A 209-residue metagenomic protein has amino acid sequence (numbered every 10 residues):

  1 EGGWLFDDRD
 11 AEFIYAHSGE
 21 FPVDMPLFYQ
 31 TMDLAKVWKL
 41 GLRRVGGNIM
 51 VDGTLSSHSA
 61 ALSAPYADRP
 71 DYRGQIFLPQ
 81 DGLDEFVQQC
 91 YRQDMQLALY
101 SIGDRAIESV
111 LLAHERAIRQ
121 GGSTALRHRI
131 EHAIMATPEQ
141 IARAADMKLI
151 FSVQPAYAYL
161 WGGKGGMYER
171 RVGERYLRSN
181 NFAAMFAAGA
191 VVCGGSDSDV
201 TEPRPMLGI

Functional and structural regions predicted by a protein language model:
E1-G3, S196: Conserved residues at the C-terminal ends of beta-strands
G3-E108, R143-I150, P155-A156, I209: Metal-coordinating catalytic core of metallo-dependent amide/deamination hydrolases
Q88-A98, R105-H128, H132-A133, E139-A142 (+1 more regions): His/Asp/Glu-enriched, well-ordered alpha-helical/loop segment that forms or immediately abuts the divalent-metal
